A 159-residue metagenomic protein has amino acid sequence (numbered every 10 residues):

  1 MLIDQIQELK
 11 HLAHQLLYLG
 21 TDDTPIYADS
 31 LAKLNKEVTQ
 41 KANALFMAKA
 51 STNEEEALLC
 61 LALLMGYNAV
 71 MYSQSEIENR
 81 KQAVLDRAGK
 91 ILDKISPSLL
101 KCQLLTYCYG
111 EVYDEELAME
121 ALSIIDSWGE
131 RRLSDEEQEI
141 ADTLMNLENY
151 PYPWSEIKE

Functional and structural regions predicted by a protein language model:
L2-P25, A50-Y72, S96-V112, Q138-Y150: Amphipathic alpha-helical repeat scaffolds of TPR domains
I3-I6, I26, I77, I91 (+4 more regions): Weak global preference for isoleucine
L9, I124-E159: Terminal, low-structured helical/coil segments at or just beyond the last alpha-helical repeat
I26-K41, Q74-D86, D114-M119: Helix-turn-helix repeat elements of alpha-solenoid scaffolds
A32-K36, L45, A50, M71 (+1 more regions): Generic detector of bulky aromatic hydrophobic side chains
K41-E56, A88-K101, D126-D135: Flexible helix-coil transition and linker loops at the boundaries of alpha-helical arrays
R80-S123: Amphipathic protein-protein interaction modules
